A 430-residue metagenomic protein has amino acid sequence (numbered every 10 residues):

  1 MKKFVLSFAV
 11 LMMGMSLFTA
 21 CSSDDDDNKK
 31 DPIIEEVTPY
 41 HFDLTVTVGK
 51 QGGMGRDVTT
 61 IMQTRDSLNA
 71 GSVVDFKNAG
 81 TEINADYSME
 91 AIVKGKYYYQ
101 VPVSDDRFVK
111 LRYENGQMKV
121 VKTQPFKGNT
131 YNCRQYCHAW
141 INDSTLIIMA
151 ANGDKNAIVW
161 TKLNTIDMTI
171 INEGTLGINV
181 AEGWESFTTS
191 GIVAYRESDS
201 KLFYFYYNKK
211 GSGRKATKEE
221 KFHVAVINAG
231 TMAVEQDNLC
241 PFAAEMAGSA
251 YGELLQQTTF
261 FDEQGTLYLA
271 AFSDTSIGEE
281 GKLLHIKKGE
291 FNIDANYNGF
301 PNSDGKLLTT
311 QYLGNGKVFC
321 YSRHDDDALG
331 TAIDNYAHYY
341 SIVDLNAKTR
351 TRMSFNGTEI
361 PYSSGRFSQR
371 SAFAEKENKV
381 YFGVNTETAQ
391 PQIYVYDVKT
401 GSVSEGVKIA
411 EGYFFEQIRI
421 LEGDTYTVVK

Functional and structural regions predicted by a protein language model:
M1-L44: Bacterial Sec-dependent N-terminal signal peptides
Q51-R56, V103-D106, N152-I158, G213-E220 (+3 more regions): Short, solvent-exposed loop/turn segments at conserved positions within beta-propeller repeat blades
V58-K162: Post-signal peptide N-terminal segment of secreted/secretory-pathway proteins
T59-R65, I158-M168, T217-M232, E280-E290 (+2 more regions): Beta-propeller blade signature
N69-G80, M118-G128, I170-G183, V234-A243 (+3 more regions): Beta-propeller fold detector
T81-V93, N129-A139, E182-A194, M246-T258 (+3 more regions): Repeated scaffold domains used in trafficking and secretory/extracellular systems, primarily beta-propellers
W184-G330: Acidic, serine/threonine- and glycine-rich low-complexity intrinsically disordered segments that serve as flexible
E290-A389: Intrinsically disordered, low-complexity segments enriched in Gly and acidic/Ser/Thr residues that form flexible
